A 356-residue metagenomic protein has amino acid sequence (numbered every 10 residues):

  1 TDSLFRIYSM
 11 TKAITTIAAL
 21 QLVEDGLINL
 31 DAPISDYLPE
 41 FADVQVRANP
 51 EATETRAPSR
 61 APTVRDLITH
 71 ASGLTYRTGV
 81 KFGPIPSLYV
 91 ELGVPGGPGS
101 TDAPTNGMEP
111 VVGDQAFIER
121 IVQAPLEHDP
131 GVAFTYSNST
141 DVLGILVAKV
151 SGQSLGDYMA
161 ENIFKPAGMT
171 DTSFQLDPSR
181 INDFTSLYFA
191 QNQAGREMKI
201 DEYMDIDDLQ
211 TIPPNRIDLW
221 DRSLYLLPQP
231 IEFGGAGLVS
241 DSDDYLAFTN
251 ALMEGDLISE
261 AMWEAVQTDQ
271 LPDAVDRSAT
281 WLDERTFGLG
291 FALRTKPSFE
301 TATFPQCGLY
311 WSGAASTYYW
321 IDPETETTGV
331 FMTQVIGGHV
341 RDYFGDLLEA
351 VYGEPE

Functional and structural regions predicted by a protein language model:
T1-I7, L27-N29, D43-A52, R341 (+1 more regions): Short, conserved catalytic-motif segment at the N-terminal edge
F5, T317-Y318: Beta-propeller and closely related beta-sheet repeat lectin domains
R6-I34, L67, T140-V150, Y245-F248 (+1 more regions): Active-site SXXK
S35-V44: Acidic helix-start/capping segments at beta-turn-to-alpha-helix junctions
V44-F304: Short, surface-exposed loop or secondary-structure junction motifs that flank catalytic or metal-binding residues
D208, G337-V340: A short local loop/turn or secondary-structure capping micro-motif enriched for an aromatic residue
G313-A315: Short, small/polar residue-rich loop motifs at catalytic or cofactor-binding pockets
Y319-W320, E326-V335: Short, well-ordered beta-strand elements
